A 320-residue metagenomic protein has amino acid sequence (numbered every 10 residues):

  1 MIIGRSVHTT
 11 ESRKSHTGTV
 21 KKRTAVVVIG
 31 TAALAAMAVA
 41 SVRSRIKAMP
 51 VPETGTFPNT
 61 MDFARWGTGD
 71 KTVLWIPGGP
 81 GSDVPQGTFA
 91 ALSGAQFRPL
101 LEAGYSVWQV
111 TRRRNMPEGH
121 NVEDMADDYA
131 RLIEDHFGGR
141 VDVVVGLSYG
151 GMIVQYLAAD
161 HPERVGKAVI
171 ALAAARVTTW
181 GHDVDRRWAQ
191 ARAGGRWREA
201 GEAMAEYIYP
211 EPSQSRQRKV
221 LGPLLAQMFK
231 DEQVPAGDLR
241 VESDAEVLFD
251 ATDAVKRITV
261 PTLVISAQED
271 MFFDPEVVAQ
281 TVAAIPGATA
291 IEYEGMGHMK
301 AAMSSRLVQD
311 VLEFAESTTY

Functional and structural regions predicted by a protein language model:
K21-R43: Hydrophobic alpha-helical topogenic segments used for membrane insertion/localization
G55-M116: Conserved HGGG/HGGXW glycine-rich cap/lid loop of the alpha/beta-hydrolase fold
D124-D142: Conserved acidic catalytic loop of the alpha/beta-hydrolase fold
Q155, A159, K167-G195: Flexible "cap/lid" loop of the alpha/beta hydrolase fold
T179-G181, E199-V247, A254: Conserved alpha/beta-hydrolase catalytic His-Asp/Glu region
I258, V264-S266: Short beta-strand/loop motif that positions the catalytic acidic residue of the alpha/beta-hydrolase fold
M271-V277: Conserved alpha/beta-hydrolase "acid-adjacent" motif
G287-Y320: Catalytic active-site module of serine/aspartate enzymes centered on a nucleophile-bearing elbow/loop
